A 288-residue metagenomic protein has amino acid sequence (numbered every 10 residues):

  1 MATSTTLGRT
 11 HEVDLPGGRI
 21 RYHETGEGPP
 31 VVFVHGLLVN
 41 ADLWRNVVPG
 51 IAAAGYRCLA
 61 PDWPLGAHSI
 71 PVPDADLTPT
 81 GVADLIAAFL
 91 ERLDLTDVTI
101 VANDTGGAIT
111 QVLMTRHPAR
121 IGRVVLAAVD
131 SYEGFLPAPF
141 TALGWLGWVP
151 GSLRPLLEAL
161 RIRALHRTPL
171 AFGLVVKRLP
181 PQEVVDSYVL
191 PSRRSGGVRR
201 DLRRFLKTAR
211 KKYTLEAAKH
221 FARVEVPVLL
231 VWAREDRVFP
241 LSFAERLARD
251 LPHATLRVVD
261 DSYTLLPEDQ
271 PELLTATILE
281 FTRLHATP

Functional and structural regions predicted by a protein language model:
A2-H11, G18-I20, L37-L38, G66-D97 (+5 more regions): Flexible "cap/lid" subdomain of the alpha/beta-hydrolase fold that forms the substrate-access gate
P16, T25, V259-D261: Conserved beta-strand termini and adjacent loop/short-helix elements that scaffold enzyme active sites in alpha/beta
H23-H68: Conserved HGGG/HGGXW glycine-rich cap/lid loop of the alpha/beta-hydrolase fold
D42, S242, E272-L273: A conserved mid-protein helix/loop that constitutes part of the nucleotide-sugar donor-binding site
W44, T105-G107: Short glycine/acidic-rich beta->alpha loop that forms part of the nucleotide-sugar donor binding site in diverse
A60, V101-A102: Generic enzyme active-site microenvironment
S262-T275: Catalytic histidine-centered segment of alpha/beta-hydrolase-like enzymes
